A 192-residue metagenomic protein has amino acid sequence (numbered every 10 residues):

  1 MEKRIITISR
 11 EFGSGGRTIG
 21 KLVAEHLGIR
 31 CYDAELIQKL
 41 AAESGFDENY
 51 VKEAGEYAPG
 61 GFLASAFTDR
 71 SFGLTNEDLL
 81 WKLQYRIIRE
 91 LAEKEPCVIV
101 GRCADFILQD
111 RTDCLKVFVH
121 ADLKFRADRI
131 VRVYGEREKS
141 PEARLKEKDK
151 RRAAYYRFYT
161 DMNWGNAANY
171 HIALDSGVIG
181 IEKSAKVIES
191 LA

Functional and structural regions predicted by a protein language model:
E2-R10, E95: Pre-Walker A (Motif I) flank of P-loop NTPase domains
I8-A24: Glycine-rich phosphate-binding P-loop
R30-A42: Short beta-strand-centered segment that lines the nucleotide-binding/catalytic pocket of NTP-utilizing
A41-P96: ATP-dependent small-molecule kinase phosphotransfer cores that center on conserved nucleotide phosphate-binding segments
P59-A66, R137-I181: Small-molecule kinase domains that catalyze NTP-dependent phosphoryl transfer to phosphate-bearing small molecules
L91, A104-D110: RNA pseudouridine synthases
D110-V133, E138-K148: Conserved phosphate-donor/acceptor-positioning beta-strand/loop module used by diverse small-molecule
